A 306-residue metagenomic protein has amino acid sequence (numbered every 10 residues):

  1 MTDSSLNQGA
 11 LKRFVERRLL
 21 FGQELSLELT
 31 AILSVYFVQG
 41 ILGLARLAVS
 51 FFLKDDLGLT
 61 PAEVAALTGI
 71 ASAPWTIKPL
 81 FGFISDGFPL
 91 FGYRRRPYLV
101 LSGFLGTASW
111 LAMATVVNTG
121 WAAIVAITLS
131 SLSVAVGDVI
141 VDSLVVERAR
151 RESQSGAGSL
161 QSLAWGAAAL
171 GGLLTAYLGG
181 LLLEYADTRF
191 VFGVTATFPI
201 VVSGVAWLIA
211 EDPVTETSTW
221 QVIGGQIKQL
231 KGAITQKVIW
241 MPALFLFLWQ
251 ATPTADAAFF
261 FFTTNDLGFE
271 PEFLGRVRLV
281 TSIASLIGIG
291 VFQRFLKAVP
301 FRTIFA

Functional and structural regions predicted by a protein language model:
N7-W75, V238-E270, L274: Helix-loop boundary and gating motifs at the non-cytosolic
L25, A112-I127: Helix-loop junctions at membrane interfaces in 12-TM secondary transporters
P74-K78, G156-G180: Glycine-rich segments within core transmembrane alpha-helices of 12-TM secondary carriers
T76-Y93, L183, I287-F305: Helix-to-loop junctions at the C-terminal end of transmembrane segments in multipass secondary transporters
F83-P89, M113-T115, G172-G193, Q293-R294: Transmembrane alpha-helix termini and helix-breaking/packing motifs in multi-pass membrane transporters
V100-N118: C-terminal ends and interior cores of transmembrane alpha-helices in multi-pass membrane transporters/permeases
L129-G166: Cytoplasmic helix-loop-helix junction between adjacent transmembrane helices in 12-TM secondary transporters
A196-E216: C-terminal membrane-cytosol helix-exit motif in multi-pass small-molecule transporters
